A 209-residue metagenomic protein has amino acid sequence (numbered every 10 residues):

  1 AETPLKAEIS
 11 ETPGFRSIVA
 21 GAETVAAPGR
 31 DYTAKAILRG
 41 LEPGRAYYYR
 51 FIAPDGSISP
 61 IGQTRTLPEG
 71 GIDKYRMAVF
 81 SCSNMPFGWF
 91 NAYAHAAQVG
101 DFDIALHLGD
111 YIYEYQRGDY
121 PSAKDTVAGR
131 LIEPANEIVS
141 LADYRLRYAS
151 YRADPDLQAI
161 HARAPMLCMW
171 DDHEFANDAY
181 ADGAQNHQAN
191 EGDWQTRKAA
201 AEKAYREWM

Functional and structural regions predicted by a protein language model:
A1-M209: Metal-dependent phosphoester/phosphodiester hydrolase catalytic core
